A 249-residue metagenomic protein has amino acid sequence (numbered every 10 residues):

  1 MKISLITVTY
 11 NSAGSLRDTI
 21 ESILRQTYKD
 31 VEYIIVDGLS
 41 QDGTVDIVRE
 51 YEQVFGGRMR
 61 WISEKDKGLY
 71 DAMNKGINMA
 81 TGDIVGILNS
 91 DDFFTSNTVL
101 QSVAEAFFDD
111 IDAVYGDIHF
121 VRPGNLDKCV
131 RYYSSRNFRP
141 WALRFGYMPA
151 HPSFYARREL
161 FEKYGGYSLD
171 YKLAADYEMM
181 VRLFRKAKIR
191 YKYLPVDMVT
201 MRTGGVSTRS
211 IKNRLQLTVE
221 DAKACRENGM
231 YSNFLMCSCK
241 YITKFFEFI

Functional and structural regions predicted by a protein language model:
M1-R209, N213: Nucleotide-sugar donor-binding/catalytic module of glycosyltransferases that assemble extracellular/cell-envelope
A106, A224, F248: Residues that form generic nucleotide/phosphate-binding pockets
R209-L235: Catalytic core of nucleotide-sugar-dependent glycosyltransferases
E227-I249: A transmembrane-helix-recognition feature enriched in membrane-embedded lipid enzymes and envelope glyco-/phospholipid
